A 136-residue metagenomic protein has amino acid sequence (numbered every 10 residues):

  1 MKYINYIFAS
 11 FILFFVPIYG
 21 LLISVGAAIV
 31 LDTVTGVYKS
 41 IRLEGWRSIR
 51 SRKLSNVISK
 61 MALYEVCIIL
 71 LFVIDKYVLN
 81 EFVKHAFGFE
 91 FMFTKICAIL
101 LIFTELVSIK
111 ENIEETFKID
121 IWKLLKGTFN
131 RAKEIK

Functional and structural regions predicted by a protein language model:
M1-Y3, C97, F103-K136: Membrane-proximal cytosolic segments adjacent to transmembrane helices
N5-S10, G26-A27, K60-D75, K95-S108: Hydrophobic alpha-helical transmembrane segments of multi-pass integral membrane proteins
F15-I23: Transmembrane helix interruption/hinge and helix-loop junction motifs
L22-R47: Membrane-interface helix-loop junction between the first two transmembrane segments
V34-I41, L54, I121-A132: Hydrophobic alpha-helical segments of integral membrane proteins, encompassing both true transmembrane helices
S40, L71-N80: Juxtamembrane/transmembrane-helix interface segments of polytopic membrane transporters
W46-Y64: Juxtamembrane helix-capping/reentrant segments at transmembrane boundaries
L79-F87: Membrane-interface helix termini and inter-helical loops of multi-pass transporters
